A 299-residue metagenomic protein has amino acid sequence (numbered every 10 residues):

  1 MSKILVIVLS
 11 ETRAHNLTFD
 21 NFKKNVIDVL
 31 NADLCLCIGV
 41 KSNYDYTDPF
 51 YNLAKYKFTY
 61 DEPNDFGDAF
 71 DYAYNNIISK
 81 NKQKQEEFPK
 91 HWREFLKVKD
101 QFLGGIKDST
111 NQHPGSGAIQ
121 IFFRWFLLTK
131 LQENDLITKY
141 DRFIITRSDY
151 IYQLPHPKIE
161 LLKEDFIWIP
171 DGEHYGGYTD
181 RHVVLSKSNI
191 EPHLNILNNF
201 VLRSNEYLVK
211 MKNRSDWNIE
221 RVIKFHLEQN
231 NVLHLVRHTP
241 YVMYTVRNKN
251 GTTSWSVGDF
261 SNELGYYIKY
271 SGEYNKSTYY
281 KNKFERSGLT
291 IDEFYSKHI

Functional and structural regions predicted by a protein language model:
M1-I299: ER/Golgi luminal nucleotide-sugar-dependent glycosyltransferases, focusing on the catalytic module
